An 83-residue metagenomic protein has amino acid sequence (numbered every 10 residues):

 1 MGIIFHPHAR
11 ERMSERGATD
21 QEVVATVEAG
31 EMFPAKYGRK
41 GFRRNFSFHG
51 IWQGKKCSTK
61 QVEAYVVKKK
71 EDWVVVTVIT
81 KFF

Functional and structural regions predicted by a protein language model:
M1-F83: Ribonuclease/tRNase effector modules and their secretory precursors
